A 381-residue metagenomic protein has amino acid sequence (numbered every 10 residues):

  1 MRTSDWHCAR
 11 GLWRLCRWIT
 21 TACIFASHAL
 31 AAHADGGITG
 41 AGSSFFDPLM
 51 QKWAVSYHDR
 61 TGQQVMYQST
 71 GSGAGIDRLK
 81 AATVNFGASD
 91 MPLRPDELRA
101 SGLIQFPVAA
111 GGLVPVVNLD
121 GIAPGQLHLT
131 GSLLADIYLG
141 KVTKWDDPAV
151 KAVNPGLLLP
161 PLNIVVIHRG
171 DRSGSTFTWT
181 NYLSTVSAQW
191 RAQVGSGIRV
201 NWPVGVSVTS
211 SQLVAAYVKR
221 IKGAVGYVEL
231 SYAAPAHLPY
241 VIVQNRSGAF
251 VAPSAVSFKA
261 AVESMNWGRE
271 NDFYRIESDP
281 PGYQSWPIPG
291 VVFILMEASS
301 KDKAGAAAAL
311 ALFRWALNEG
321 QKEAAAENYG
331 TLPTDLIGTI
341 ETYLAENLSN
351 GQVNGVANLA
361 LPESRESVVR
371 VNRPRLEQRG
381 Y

Functional and structural regions predicted by a protein language model:
M1-R14: N-terminal secretory signal peptides that target proteins for export/translocation
S4, T21-A22, G62: N-terminal compositionally biased, intrinsically disordered segments and leader/signal-like regions
L12-C16, R275-S278: Hydrophobic alpha-helical segments, principally membrane-spanning helices and signal/leader peptides
W13-H28: Bacterial N-terminal signal peptides
A32-Y381: Flexible loop/hinge segments at secondary-structure junctions
